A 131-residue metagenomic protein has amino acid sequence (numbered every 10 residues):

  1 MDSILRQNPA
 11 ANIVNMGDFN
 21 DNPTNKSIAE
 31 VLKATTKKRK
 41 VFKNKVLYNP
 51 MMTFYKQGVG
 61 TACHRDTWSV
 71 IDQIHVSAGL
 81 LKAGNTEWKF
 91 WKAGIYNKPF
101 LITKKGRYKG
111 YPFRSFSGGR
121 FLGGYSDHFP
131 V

Functional and structural regions predicted by a protein language model:
S3-V14, N20-V131: Metal-dependent phosphoester-hydrolase catalytic domains
